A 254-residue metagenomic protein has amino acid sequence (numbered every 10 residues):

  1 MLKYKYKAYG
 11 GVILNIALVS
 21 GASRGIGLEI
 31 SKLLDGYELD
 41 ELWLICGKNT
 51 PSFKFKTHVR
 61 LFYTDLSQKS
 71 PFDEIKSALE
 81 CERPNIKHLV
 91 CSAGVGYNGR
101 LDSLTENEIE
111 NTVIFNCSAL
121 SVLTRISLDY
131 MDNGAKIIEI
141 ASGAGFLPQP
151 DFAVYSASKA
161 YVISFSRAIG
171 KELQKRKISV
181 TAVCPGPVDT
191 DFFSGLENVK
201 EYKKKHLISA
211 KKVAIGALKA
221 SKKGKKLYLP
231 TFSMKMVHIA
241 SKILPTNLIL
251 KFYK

Functional and structural regions predicted by a protein language model:
S23-R24: Conserved glycine-rich cofactor-binding loop
Y37-F53: Conserved glycine-rich Rossmann-like NAD(P)H-binding loop of the short-chain dehydrogenase/reductase
S92-Y97: Conserved NAD(P)H cofactor-binding loop of Rossmann-fold oxidoreductase domains
R100-L101, T105-N111: Substrate-binding pocket helix/loop in short-chain dehydrogenase/reductase
T124, S158: Active-site helix of classical SDR
S142: Residue(s) in the substrate-gating loop at a strand-loop-helix junction that position the organic substrate next
A182, E201-V237: C-terminal helical subdomain
